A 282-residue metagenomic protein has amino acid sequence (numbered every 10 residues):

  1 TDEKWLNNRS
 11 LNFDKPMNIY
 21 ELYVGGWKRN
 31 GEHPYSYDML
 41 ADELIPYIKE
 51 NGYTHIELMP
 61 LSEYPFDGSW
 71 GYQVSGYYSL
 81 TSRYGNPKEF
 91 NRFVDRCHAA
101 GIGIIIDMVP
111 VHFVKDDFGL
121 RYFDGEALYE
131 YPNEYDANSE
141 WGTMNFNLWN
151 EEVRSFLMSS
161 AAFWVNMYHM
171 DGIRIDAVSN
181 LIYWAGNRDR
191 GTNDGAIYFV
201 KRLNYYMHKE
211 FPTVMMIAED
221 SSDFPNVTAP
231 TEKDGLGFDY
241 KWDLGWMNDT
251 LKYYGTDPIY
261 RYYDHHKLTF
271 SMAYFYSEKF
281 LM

Functional and structural regions predicted by a protein language model:
L6-M17, Y23-M170, R174-T192: Substrate-binding/active-site clefts of carbohydrate-active enzymes
P16-I19, K279-L281: A residue-level signal for beta-strand positions that form part of recognition/binding surfaces within mature
H169-D171, Y183-M282: Conserved alpha/beta catalytic core and glycan-binding cleft of carbohydrate-active enzymes
